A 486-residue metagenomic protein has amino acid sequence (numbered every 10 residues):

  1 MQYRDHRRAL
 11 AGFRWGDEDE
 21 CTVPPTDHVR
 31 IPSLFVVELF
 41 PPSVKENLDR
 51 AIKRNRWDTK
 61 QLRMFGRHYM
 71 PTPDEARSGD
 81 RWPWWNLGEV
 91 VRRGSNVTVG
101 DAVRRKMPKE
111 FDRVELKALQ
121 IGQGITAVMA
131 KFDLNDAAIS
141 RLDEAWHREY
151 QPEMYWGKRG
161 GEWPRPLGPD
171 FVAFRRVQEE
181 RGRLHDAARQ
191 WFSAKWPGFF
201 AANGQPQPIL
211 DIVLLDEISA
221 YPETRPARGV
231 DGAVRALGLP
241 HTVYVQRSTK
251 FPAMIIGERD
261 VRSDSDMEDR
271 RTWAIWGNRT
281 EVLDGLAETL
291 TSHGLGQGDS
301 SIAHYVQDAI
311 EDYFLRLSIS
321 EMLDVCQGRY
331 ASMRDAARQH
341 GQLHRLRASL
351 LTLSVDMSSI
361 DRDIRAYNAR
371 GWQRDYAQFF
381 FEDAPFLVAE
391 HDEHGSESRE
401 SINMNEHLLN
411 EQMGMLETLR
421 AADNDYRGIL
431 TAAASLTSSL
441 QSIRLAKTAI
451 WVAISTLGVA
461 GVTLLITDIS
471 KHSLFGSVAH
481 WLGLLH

Functional and structural regions predicted by a protein language model:
M1-E179, R183-D186: Long, solvent-exposed N-terminal ectodomains/accessory regions that are displayed to the extracellular/lumenal milieu
M1-G12, E46-R54, F65, H394-T418 (+1 more regions): Amphipathic alpha-helical "stem/stalk" segments
T59-W84, E311-S349: Short N-terminal secondary-structure initiator segments
F111-G341: Extended alpha-helical interaction modules
A194, A202, S292, D356 (+2 more regions): Surface-exposed polar/charged interaction patches
C326-S455: Membrane-associated alpha-helical segments
S435-H486: C-terminal single-pass membrane-anchor helix
